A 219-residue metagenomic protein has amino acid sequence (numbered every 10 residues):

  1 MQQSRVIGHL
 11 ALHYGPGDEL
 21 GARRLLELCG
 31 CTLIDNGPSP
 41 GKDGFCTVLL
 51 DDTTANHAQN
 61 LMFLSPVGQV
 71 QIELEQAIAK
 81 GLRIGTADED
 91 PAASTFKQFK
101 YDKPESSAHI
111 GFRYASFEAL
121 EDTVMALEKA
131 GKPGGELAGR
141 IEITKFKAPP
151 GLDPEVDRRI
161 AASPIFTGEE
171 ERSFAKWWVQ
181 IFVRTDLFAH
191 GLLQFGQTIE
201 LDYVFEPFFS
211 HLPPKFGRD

Functional and structural regions predicted by a protein language model:
Q2-I78, M125, V183, L187: Core segments of cupin and vicinal oxygen chelate
R5-G17, A77-G81, Q98-L127: Vicinal oxygen chelate
G30-I34, E128-R140: A common structural junction motif
N36-G44, E89-K97, G139-F146: Short, glycine- and small/hydrophobic-rich beta-strand elements in well-ordered beta-sheets
Q59-S65, I141-L201: Aromatic/basic-lined ligand-recognition segments that form π-stacking hydrophobic pockets flanked by Lys/Arg to engage
G68-S94: A broadly used, surface-exposed interaction patch
F96-F99, E169: Short, P/G- and charge-enriched loop/turn segments at secondary-structure junctions
A189-D219: C-terminal tail/extension regions appended to the core domain(s) of diverse proteins
